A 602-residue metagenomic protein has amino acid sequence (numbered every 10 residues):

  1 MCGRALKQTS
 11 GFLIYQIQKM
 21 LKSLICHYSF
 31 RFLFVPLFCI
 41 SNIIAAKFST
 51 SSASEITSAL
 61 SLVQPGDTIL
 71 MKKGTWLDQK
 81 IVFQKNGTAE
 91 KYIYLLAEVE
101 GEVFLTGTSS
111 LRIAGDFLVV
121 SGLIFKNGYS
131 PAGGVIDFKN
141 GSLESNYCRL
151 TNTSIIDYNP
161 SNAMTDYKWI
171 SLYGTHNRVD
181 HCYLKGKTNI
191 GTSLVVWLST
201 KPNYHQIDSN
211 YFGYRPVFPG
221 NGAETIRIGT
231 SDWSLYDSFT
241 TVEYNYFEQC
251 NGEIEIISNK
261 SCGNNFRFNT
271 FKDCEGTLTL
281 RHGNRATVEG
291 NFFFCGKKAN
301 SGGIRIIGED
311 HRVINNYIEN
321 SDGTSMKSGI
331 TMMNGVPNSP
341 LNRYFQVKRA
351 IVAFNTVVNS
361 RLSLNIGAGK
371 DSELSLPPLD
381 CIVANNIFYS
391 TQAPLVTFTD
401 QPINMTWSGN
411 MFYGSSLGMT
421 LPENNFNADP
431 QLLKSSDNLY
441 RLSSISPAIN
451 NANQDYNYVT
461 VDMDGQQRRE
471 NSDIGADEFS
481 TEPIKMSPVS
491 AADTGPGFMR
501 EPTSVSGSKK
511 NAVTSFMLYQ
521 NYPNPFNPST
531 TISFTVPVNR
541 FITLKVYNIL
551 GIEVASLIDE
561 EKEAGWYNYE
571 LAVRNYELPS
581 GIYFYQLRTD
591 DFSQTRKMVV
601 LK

Functional and structural regions predicted by a protein language model:
R31-S41: Bacterial N-terminal signal peptides
A46-D78, V82, S446: Acidic Gly/Asp/Thr-rich repetitive segments characteristic of extracellular carbohydrate-active and adhesion proteins
P65-K73, L77-F104, L111-G122, L143-C148: Beta-solenoid repeat scaffold
K80, G107-R112, K126-C148, S154-E423 (+1 more regions): Glycine- and acidic/polar-rich repeat regions and solenoidal domains
S443-S506: Surface beta-loop-beta hairpin patches that serve as ligand-binding interfaces in beta-rich domains
T503-Y522, F526-V546, S556, N568-N575 (+1 more regions): Glycine-centered coil/turn sites that cap beta-strands in beta-rich domains
E560, S580-K602: C-terminal tail/sorting-segment detector
